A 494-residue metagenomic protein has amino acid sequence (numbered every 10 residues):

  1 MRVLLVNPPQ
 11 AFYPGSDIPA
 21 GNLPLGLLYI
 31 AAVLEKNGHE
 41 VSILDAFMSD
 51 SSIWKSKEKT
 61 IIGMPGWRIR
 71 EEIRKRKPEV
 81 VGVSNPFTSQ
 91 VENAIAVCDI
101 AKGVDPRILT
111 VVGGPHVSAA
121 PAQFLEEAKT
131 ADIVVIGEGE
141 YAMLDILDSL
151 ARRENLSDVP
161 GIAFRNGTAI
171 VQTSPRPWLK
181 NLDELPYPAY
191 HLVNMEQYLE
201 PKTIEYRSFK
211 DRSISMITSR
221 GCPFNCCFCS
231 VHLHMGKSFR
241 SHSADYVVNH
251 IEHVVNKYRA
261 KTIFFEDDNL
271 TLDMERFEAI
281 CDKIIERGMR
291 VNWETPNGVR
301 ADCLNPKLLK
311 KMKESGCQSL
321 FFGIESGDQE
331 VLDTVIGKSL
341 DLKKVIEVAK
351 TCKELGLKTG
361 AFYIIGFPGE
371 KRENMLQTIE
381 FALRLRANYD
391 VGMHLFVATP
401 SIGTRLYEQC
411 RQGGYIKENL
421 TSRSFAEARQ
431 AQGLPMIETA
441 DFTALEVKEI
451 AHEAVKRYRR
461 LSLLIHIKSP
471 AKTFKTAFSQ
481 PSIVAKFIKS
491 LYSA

Functional and structural regions predicted by a protein language model:
R2-L5, E79, T404-C410, Y415-A494: Radical SAM enzyme core and accessory elements
V3-L4, P9-D17, V159, R165-S215: N-terminal [4Fe-4S]-dependent radical SAM core
G21-L34: Short catalytic helix/loop segments, enriched in acidic residues and glycine and frequently bearing histidine
N22, D183, A189-I365, E380: Radical SAM [4Fe-4S] cluster-binding motif and immediate context
V33-L34, E40-N181, T399, G403: Glycine-rich beta-alpha loop elements in corrinoid/cobalamin-binding modules across cobalamin-dependent enzymes
D50-S52, S118-P121, G167, F224 (+5 more regions): Flexible glycine/acidic-rich beta-alpha junction loops that bind and position SAM and/or redox cofactors in anaerobic
K77-V81, A260, A387: Proline-aspartate-enriched helix->loop->beta-strand connector
P121-E127, G369-R384: Catalytic cores of alpha/beta
